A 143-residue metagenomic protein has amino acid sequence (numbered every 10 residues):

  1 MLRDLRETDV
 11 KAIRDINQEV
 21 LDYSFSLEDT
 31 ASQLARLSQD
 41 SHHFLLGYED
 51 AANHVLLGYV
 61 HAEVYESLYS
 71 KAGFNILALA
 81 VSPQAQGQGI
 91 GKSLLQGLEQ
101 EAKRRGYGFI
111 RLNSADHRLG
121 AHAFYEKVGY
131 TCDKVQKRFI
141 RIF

Functional and structural regions predicted by a protein language model:
D4-A72, L77, L95-Q96: Acetyl-CoA-dependent GNAT
L5, L79-V81, S114, Y130: Hydrophobic adenine-recognition pocket in adenosine-nucleotide-binding enzymes
H42-H43, K134-R138: Short hydrophobic/aromatic beta-strand or adjacent loop that forms the aromatic wall/cage of a ligand/substrate-binding
V81, G87-Q100, A123, K127: Conserved acetyl-CoA-binding loop-helix of GNAT-fold acetyltransferases
L95, A102-S114: Conserved GNAT acetyl-CoA-binding A-motif
R111-A121, I140-F143: Conserved beta-strand-loop-alpha-helix junction that forms the acyl-donor binding cleft
E126-V135: Conserved acetyl-CoA-binding loop of GNAT-fold acetyltransferases
